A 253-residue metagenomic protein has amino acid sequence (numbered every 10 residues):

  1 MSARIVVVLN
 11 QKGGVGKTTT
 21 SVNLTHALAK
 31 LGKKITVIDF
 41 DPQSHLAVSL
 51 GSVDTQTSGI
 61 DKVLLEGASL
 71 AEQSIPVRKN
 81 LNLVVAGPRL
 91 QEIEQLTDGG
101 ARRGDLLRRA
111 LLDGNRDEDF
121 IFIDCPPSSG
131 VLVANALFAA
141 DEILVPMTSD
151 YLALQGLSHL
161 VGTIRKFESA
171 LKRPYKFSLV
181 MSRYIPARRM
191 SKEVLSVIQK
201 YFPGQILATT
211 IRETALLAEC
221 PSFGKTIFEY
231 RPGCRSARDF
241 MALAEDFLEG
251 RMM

Functional and structural regions predicted by a protein language model:
M1-M253: P-loop NTP-binding core
